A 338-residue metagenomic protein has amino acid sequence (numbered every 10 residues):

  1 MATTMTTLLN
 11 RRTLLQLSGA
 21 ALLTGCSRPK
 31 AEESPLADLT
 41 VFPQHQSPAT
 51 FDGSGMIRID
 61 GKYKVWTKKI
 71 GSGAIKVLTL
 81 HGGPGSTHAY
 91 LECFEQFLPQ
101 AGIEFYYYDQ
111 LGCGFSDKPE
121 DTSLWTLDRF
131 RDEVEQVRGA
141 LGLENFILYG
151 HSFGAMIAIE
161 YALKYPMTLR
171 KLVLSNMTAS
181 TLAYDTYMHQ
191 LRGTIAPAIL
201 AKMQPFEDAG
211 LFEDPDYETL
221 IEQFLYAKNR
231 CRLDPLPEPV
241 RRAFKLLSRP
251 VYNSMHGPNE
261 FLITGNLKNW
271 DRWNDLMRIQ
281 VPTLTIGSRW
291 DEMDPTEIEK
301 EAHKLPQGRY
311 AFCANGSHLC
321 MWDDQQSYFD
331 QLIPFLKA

Functional and structural regions predicted by a protein language model:
T3-A21: N-terminal secretory signal peptides and thylakoid transit peptides that target proteins across membranes
Y63, K68-K118: Conserved HGGG/HGGXW glycine-rich cap/lid loop of the alpha/beta-hydrolase fold
Q110-Y149: Active-site loop/oxyanion-hole signature of alpha/beta-hydrolase fold enzymes
E144-Y187: Conserved hydrolase catalytic core segment
V173-G210: Flexible "cap/lid" loop of the alpha/beta hydrolase fold
A201-V281: Alpha/beta-hydrolase
W273, R278-N315: Conserved loop-alpha-helix segment in the C-terminal half of the alpha/beta-hydrolase fold that carries the catalytic
G308-A338: Catalytic active-site module of serine/aspartate enzymes centered on a nucleophile-bearing elbow/loop
